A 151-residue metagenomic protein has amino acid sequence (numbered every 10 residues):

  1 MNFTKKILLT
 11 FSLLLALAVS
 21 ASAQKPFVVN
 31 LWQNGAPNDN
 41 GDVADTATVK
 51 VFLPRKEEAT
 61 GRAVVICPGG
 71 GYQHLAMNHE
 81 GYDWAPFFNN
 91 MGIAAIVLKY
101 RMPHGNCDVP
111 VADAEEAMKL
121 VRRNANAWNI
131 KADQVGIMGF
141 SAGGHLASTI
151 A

Functional and structural regions predicted by a protein language model:
M1-P26: Bacterial Sec-dependent N-terminal signal peptides
Q24-R62, C107: N-terminal cap/lid segment of alpha/beta-hydrolase-fold proteins
T60-G70: Short beta-strand element of the alpha/beta-hydrolase
P68-Q73, S141: Active-site glycine-rich loops that stabilize anionic/oxyanionic intermediates across multiple enzyme folds
M77-I96: Short amphipathic alpha-helix adjacent to the substrate-entry channel of hydrolases
G105-A127, T149: Alpha/beta-hydrolase active-site loop
L120-S141: Gly/Ser-rich "nucleophile elbow"/oxyanion-hole loop immediately N-terminal to the catalytic nucleophile in hydrolases
G139-T149: Glycine-rich nucleophile elbow surrounding the catalytic serine of serine-hydrolase chemistry
